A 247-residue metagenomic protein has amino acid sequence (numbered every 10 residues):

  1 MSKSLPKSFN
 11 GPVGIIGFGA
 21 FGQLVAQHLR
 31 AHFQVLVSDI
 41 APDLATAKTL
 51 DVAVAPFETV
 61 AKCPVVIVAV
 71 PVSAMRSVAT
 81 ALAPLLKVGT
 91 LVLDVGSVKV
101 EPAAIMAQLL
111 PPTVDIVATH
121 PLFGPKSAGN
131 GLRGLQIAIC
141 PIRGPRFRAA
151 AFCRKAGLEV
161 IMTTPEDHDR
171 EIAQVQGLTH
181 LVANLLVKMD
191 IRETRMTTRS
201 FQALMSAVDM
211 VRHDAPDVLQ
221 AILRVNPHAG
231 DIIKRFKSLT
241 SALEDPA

Functional and structural regions predicted by a protein language model:
M1-A55: NAD(P)+-binding Rossmann beta1-loop-alpha1 motif at the extreme N-terminus of oxidoreductases
P12, P64-V65, L91: Structural motif
L36-S38, L93, V117, A138 (+1 more regions): Hydrophobic/aromatic beta-strand patches that form the interior of the parallel beta-sheet core in alpha/beta enzyme
A53-F57, I161-T164: Short acidic-hydrophobic, aromatic-tinged amphipathic segments that line or gate anion-handling sites
F57-L86, A138: Rossmann-like NAD(P)-binding element
L86-P102: ADP-ribose/adenylate-binding Rossmann-like module
V98-E159: Rossmann-fold dinucleotide-binding core
I161-A247: An accessory alpha-helical subdomain
